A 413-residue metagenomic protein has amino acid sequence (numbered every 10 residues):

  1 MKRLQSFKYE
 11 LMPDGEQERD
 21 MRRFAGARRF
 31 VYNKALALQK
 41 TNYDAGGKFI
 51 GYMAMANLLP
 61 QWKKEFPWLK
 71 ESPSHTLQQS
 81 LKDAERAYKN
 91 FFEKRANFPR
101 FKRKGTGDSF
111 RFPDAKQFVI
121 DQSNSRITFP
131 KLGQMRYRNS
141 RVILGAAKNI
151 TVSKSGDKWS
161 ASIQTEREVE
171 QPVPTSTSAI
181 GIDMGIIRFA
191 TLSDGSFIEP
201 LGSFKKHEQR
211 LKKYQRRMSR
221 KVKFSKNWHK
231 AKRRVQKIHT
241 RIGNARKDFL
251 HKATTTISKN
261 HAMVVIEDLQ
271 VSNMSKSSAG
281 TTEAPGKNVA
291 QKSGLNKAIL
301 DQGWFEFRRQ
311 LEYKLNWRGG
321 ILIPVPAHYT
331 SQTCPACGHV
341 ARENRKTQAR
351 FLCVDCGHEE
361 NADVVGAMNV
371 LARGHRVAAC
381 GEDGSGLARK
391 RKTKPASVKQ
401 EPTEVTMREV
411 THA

Functional and structural regions predicted by a protein language model:
M1-L77: Gly/serine-rich nucleotide phosphate-binding loop at the start of the catalytic core of nucleotide/ADP-ribose-handling
Q5, R19, F30, I143-A146 (+1 more regions): Positively charged, helix-rich recognition surfaces that bind polyanionic ligands
L11, A84, L311: TRNA-binding/sensing appendages of the translation machinery
L36, K40, Y88, F92-P99 (+3 more regions): Long, hydrophobic, amphipathic alpha-helical segments used as structural scaffolds
N42-A56, K94, P172-T175, K221-W228: Short, glycine- and charge-enriched coil/turn segments that flank and shape catalytic ligand pockets
M53-S153, G280, K297: Acidic carboxylate diad motif detector
